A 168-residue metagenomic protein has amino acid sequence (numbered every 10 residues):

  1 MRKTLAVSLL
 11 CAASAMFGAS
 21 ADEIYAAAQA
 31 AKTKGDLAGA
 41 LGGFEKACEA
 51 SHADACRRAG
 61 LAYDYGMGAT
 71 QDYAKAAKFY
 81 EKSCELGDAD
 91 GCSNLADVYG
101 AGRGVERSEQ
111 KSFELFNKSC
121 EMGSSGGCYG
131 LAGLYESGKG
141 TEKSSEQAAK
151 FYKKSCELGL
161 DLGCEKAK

Functional and structural regions predicted by a protein language model:
M1-T4: Positively charged n-region of N-terminal signal peptides that target proteins for export
C11-F17: Hydrophobic h-region of N-terminal signal peptides that target proteins for export in Gram-negative bacteria
A19, A31, G35-D36, E49-A53 (+8 more regions): Short helix-capping/linker turns of helical repeat alpha-solenoids
I24-A31, G43, R58-Y65, N94-A101 (+4 more regions): Hydrophobic face of amphipathic alpha-helices that form TPR/SEL1-like repeat modules and related alpha-solenoid
K46-A47, K82-S83, K118-S119, S155: Canonical positions in the second alpha-helix
